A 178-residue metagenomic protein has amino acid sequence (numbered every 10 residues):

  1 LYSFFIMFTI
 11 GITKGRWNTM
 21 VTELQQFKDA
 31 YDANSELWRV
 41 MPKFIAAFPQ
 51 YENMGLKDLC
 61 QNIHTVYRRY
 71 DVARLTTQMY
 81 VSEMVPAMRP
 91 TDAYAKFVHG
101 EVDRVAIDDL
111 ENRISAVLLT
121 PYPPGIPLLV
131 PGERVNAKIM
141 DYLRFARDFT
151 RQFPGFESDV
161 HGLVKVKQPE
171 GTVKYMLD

Functional and structural regions predicted by a protein language model:
L1-D178: Non-catalytic terminal extensions of PLP-dependent enzymes
